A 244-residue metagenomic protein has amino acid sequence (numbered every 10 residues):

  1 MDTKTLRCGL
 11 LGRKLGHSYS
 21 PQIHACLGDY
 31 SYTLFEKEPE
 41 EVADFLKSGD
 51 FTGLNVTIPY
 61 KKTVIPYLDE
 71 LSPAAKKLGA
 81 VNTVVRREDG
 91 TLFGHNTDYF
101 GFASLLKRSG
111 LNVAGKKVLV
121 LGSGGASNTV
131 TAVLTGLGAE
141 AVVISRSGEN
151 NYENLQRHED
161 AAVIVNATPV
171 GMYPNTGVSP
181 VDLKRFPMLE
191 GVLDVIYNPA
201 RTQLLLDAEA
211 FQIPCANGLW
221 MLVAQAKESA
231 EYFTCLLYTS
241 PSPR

Functional and structural regions predicted by a protein language model:
T3-S109, F211: Phosphate/diphosphate ligand-binding glycine-rich loop within oxidoreductases
V56-I65, A126, P169-M172, N198: Short glycine-rich anion-binding loops that position phosphate/pyrophosphate groups of nucleotides and phosphorylated
S104-L105, P214-L236: Active-site capping/gating segments
G115-L134: Glycine-rich adenosine-cofactor-binding loop
L137-N151: NAD(P)-binding Rossmann-fold cofactor-contacting core
E149-A216, W220: Rossmann-like adenosine-cofactor binding region
Y238-R244: Conserved small/polar residues in nucleotide/adenosyl-binding loops
